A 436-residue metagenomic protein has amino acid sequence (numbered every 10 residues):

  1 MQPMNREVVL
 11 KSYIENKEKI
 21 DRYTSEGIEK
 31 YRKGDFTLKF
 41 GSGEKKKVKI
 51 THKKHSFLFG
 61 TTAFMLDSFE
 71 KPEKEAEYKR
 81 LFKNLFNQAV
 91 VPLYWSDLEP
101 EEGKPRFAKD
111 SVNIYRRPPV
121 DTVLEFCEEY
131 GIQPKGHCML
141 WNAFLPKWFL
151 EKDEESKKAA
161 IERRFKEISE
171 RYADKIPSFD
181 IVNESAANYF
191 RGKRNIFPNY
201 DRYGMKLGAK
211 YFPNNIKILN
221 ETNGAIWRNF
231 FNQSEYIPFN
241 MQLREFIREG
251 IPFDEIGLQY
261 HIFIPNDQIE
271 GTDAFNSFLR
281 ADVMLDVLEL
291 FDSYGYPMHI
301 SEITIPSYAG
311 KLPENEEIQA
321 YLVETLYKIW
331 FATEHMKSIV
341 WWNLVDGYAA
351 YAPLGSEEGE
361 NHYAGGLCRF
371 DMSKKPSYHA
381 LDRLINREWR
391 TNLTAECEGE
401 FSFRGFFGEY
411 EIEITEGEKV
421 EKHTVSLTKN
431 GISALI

Functional and structural regions predicted by a protein language model:
Q2-N16, R171, S185, F190-I196 (+4 more regions): Aromatic-rich peripheral "rim/lid" segments of glycoside hydrolase catalytic domains that contact and position glycan
Q2-S68, Q88, P100-E101, F107-A108 (+7 more regions): Beta-strand-rich domain onsets/edges
F59-A63, F86-V91, I132-C138, P177-I181 (+4 more regions): Hydrophobic faces of well-ordered beta-strands that scaffold small-molecule active sites in alpha/beta enzyme cores
M65-D67, W95, L140-N142, N183-A187 (+4 more regions): Active-site-proximal loop/turn and secondary-structure-junction residues that shape catalytic pockets, frequently
K71-A76, R80, R191-G310: Noncatalytic carbohydrate-binding groove/subsite architecture in carbohydrate-active enzymes
K71-L85, S402-E411: Short Pro-Gly-centered beta-turn/loop motif in secreted/extracellular proteins
Q88-K104, R117-I226: Substrate-binding cleft and catalytic face of glycoside hydrolase catalytic domains, especially the flexible beta-alpha
F107-P118, K152-R163, G192-Y200, F230-P238 (+3 more regions): Alpha-helix N-cap and loop-to-helix initiation/capping positions
